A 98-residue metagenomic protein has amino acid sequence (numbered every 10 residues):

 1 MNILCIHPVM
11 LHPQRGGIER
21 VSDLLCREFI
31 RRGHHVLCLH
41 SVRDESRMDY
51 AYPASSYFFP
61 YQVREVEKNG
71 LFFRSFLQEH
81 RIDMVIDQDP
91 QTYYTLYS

Functional and structural regions predicted by a protein language model:
M1-R15: Nucleotide-activated donor-dependent transferases that construct or modify glycoconjugates
P8-H12, L24-E65: N-terminal strand-loop element at the rim of the active site of nucleotide-sugar-dependent glycosyltransferases
H12, Y93-Y94: Short glycine-rich, flexible loops that bind phosphorylated cofactors or substrates
I18-D23: Short amphipathic alpha-helical segment that frequently serves as the phosphate-/nucleotide-binding helix
N69-R81: Short, well-structured alpha-helical segments in soluble
D87-T92: Short His-centered aromatic/hydrophobic patch
S98: Short, conserved loop/helix-junction motifs that constitute active-site signature segments in enzyme catalytic cores
